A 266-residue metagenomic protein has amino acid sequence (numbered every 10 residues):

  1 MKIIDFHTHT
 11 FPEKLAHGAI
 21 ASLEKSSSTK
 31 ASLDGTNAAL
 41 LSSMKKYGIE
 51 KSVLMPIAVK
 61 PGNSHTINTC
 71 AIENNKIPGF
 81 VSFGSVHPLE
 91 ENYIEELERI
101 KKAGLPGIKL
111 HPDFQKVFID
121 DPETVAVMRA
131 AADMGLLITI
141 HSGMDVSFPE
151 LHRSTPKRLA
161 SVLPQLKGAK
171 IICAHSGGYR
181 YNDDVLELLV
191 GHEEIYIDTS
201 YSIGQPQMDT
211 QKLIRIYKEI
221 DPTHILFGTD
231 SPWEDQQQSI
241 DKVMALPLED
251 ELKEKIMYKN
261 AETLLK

Functional and structural regions predicted by a protein language model:
M1-H9, L15-K51, E219-H224, Q237-K266: Mid-to-C-terminal alpha-helical segments outside catalytic/metal-binding sites
I3-F6, M55, F83-G84, K109 (+3 more regions): Active-site neighborhood of phospho(di)ester-bond hydrolases with catalytic His/Asp-centered motifs
H7, M44, A71, I100 (+8 more regions): Conserved, mostly hydrophobic/aromatic
F11-K14, V59-G62, L89-N92, Q115 (+4 more regions): Active-site environment of divalent metal-dependent phosphoester hydrolases
K14-A19, H65-I67, E96, L151-H152 (+3 more regions): Short aromatic-enriched loop/helix-cap "lid" or pocket-rim segments at secondary-structure transitions that line
S43-K46, R99, S161, E187-L188 (+3 more regions): Well-formed, non-transmembrane alpha-helical positions, independent of function
E50-K51, P61-V146, E150-R153, E193 (+1 more regions): Active-site gating/metal-coordination segments in enzymes
P106-G107, D120-L226: Catalytic pocket-lining loop regions of alpha/beta-barrel enzymes, especially the amidohydrolase/enolase/GH5 lineages
